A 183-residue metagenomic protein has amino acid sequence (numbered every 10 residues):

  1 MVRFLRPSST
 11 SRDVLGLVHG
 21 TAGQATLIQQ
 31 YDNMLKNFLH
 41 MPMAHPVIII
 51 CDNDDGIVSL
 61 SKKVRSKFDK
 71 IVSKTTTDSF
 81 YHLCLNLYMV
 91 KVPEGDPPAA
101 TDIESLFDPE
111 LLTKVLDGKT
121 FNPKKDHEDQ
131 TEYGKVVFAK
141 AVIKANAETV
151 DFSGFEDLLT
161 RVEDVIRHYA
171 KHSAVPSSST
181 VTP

Functional and structural regions predicted by a protein language model:
M1-R65: Conserved helicase/translocase motor-coupling segment
V2, I28, D32, R65 (+5 more regions): Generic detector of well-ordered alpha-helical segments enriched in charged/polar residues, highlighting helical
S9, P42, L111, T120 (+3 more regions): Generic secondary-structure transition motif, activating predominantly at the C-termini of alpha-helices
L15, H19-A22, D117, Y133 (+1 more regions): Feature targets compositionally biased, intrinsically disordered low-complexity regions with long contiguous runs
H19, Y31, H40, H45 (+4 more regions): Histidine (H) residue identity feature
L35-F38, V64-T76, V162-S173: Hydrophobic, Leu/Ile/Phe/Ala-enriched alpha-helical segments that form helix-helix packing faces
A44-V150, V181-P183: Activity-critical C-terminal alpha-helical subdomain
V137-P183: Nucleic-acid enzyme cleavage-core boundary/entry regions
